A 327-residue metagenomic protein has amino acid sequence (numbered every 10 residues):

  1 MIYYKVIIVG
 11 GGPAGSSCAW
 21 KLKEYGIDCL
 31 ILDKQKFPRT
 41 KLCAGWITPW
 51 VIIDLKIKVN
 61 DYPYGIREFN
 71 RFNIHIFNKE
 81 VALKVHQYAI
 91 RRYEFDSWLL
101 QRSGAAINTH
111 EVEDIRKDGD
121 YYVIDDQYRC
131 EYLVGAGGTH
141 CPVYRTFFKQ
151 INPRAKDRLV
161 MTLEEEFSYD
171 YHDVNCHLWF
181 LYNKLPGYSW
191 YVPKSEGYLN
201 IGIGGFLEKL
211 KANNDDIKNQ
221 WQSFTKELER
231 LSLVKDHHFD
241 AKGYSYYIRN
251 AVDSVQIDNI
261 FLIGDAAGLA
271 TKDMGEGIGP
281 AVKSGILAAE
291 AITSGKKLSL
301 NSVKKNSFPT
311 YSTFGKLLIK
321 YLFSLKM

Functional and structural regions predicted by a protein language model:
I7, G11, K23-L42: Glycine-rich FAD pyrophosphate-binding loop
G11, R102-L231, V252, G268-L269: Predominantly flavin-linked oxidoreductase catalytic cores and closely associated redox partners
G15-S16: N-terminal Rossmann-fold NAD(P) dinucleotide-binding loop
W46-W98, H110: A conserved beta-strand/loop capping segment in the N-terminal third of enzymes that catalyze redox or closely related
K209-G243, S254, F261, T293-S307: Flavin-binding catalytic cores
Y244-K272, K316-K326: FAD-binding beta-loop-beta segment adjacent to the flavin cofactor pocket
I278-G295: An active-site-proximal "capping" alpha-helix that borders the catalytic cofactor pocket
E290-K326: Active-site-proximal substrate-binding core of FAD-dependent oxidoreductases
